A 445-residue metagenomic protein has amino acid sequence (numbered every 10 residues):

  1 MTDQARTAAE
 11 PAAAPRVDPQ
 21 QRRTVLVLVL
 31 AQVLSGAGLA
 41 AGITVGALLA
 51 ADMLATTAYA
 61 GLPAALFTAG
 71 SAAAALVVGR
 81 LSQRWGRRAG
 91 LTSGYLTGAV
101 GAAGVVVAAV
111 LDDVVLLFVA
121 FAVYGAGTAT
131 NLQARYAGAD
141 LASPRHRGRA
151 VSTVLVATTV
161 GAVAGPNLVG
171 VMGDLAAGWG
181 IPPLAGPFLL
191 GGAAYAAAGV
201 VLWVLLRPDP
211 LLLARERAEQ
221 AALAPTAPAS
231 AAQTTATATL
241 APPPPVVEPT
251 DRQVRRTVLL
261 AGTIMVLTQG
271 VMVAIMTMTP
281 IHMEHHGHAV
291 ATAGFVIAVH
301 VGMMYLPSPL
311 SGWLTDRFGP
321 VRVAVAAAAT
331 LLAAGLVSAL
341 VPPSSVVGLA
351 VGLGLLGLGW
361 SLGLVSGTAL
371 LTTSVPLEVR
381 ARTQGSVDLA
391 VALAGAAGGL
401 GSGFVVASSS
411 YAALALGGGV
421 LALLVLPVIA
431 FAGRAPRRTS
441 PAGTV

Functional and structural regions predicted by a protein language model:
D18-L48, A122, V254-V271, G354: Pair of pore-lining "gating" transmembrane helices in MFS-fold secondary transporters
V33, V114-A129, G348-L362: Hydrophobic core of transmembrane alpha-helices in multi-pass small-molecule transporters, especially MFS/SLC-type
G46, A129-S143, L362-V375: Intracellular juxtamembrane helix-capping segments at the cytosolic ends of symmetry-related transmembrane helices
A74-G86, G173, P307-P320, V406: Helix-to-loop junctions at the C-terminal end of transmembrane segments in multipass secondary transporters
L96-L111, T330-P343: C-terminal ends and interior cores of transmembrane alpha-helices in multi-pass membrane transporters/permeases
P144, T153-V204: Helix-loop-helix hairpin linking two adjacent transmembrane segments in secondary transporters
V169-G170, G192-E219, V428-A432: C-terminal membrane-cytosol helix-exit motif in multi-pass small-molecule transporters
V321-G367: C-terminal transmembrane helical hairpin of 12-TM major facilitator-type secondary transporters
